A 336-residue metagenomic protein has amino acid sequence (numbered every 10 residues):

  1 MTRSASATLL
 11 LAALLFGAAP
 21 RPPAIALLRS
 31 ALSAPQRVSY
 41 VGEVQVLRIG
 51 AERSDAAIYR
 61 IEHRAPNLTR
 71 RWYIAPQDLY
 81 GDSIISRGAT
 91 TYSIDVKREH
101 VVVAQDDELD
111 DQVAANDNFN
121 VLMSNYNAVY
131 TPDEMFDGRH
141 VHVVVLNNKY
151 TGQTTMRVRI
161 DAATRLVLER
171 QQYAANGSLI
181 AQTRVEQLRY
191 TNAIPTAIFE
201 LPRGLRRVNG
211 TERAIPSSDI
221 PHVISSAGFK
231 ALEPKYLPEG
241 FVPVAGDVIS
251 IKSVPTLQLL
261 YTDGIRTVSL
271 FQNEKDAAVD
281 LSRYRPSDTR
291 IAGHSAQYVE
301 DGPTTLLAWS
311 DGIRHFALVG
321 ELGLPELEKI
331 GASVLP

Functional and structural regions predicted by a protein language model:
R3, L11-A24: Bacterial Sec-dependent signal peptides at the C-terminal "C-region" and cleavage site
A19-E99, S124-Y173: N-terminal mature ectodomain segment of secretory-pathway/periplasmic proteins
I58-R60, D111, T211-R314, L322-P325 (+1 more regions): Short, solvent-exposed recognition patches
A75, R98, N147, Y173-A174 (+4 more regions): A generic structural motif
S93-A114: Acidic/charged, solvent-exposed loop-and-adjacent secondary-structure segments enriched in E/D, K/R, S/T, and G/P
H100, R139, T164-L166, S178 (+3 more regions): Residue-level signal for well-ordered, solvent-exposed loop/turn and beta-edge residues enriched in charged/polar side
N116-Y173, L205-Q258: Extended beta-strand-rich segments in extracellular/periplasmic secretory proteins, especially within noncatalytic
T164-L166, Y173-A197, G312-P336: Surface-exposed amphipathic alpha-helical segments
